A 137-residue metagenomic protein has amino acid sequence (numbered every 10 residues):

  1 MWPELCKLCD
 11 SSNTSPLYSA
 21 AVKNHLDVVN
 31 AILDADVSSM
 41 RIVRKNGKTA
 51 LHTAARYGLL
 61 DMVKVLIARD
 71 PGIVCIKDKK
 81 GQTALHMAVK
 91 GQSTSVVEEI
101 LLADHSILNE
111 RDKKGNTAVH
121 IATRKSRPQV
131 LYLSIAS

Functional and structural regions predicted by a protein language model:
M1-E4, A31-S38, V65-G72, E99-S106 (+1 more regions): Ankyrin repeat domain, specifically the short helix-to-loop turn at the C-terminus of the second helix of each repeat
M1-L26, L33: A generic tandem-repeat structural signature
C9-D10, V43-R44, K77-D78, R111-D112: Ankyrin repeat boundary/linker residues
D27-V28, D61-M62, S95-V96, Q129-V130: Conserved ankyrin/ankyrin-like repeat signature
H105-S137: Ankyrin-repeat and related helical/solenoid repeat scaffolds used for protein-protein interactions
